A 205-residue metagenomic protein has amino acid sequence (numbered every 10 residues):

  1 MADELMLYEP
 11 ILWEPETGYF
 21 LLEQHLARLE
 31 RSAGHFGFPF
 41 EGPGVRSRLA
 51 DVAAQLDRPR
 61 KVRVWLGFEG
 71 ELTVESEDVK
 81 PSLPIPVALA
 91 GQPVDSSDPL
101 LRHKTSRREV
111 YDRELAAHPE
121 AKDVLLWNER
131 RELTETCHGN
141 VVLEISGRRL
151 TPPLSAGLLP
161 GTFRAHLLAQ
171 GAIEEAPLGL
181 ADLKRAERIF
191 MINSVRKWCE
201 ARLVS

Functional and structural regions predicted by a protein language model:
M1-K61, W65-S205: Helix-start/capping segments and mature chain N-termini
